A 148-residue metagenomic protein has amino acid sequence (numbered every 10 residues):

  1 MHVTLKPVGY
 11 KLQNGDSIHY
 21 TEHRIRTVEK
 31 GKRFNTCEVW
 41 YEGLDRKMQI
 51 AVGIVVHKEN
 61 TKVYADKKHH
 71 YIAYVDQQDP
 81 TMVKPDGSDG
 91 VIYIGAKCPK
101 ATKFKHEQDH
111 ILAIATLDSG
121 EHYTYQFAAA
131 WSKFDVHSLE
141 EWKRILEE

Functional and structural regions predicted by a protein language model:
M1-K30: Extended, loop-rich substrate-binding clefts of extracytoplasmic carbohydrate-active enzymes
K6-V8, W40-E42, V55, A128-S132: Solvent-exposed residues in well-ordered beta-strands and their adjoining turns, especially edge/terminal strands
E22-V28, R33-A65: Acidic (Asp/Glu-rich), glycine- and aromatic
K30, Y41-M48, P85-G87, T116-H122: A short, structured loop/turn motif at beta-sheet edges
I50-V55, D66-K67, H137-E147: Composition- and surface-driven signal marking solvent-exposed, interaction-prone regions in large proteins
V56-Q108: Accessory, usually C-terminal, subdomains that scaffold auxiliary metal cofactors
I92-E148: Beta-strand-rich recognition/accessory modules
